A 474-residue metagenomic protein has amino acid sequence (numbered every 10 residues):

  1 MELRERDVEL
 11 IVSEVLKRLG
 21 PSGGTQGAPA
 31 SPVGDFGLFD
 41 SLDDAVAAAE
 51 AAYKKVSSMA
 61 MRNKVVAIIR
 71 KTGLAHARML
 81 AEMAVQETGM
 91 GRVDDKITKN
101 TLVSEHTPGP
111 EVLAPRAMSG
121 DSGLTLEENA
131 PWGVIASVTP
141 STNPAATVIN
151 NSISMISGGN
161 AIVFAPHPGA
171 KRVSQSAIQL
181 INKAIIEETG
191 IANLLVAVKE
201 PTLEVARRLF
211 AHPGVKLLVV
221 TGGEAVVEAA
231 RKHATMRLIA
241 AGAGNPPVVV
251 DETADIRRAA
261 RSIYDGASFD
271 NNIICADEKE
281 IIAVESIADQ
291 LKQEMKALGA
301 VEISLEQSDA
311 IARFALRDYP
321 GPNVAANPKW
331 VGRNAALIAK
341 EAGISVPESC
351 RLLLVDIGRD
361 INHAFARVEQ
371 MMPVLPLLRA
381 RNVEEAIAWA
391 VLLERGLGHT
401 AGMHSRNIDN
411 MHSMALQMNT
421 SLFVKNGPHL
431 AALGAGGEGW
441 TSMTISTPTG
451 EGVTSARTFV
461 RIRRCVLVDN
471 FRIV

Functional and structural regions predicted by a protein language model:
M1-L126, S154, A297: N-terminal Rossmann-like NAD(P)+-binding subdomain of aldehyde/semialdehyde dehydrogenases
E2-P32, A117, G123-V134, A335 (+2 more regions): Terminal low-complexity tails and localization/encapsulation signals of metabolic enzymes
L16-G23, V46-S57, I69-A77, A81-A84 (+13 more regions): Structural signal for hydrophobic packing residues in well-ordered secondary-structure cores of soluble enzyme domains
F36, I149-N150, E228-L354, G358-I361: ALDH superfamily catalytic-core signature
M59-K64, I191-L195, N271-C275, V301-I311 (+4 more regions): Flexible, glycine/charged-enriched surface loops at secondary-structure junctions
P115-R258: Rossmann-like NAD(P) dinucleotide-binding subdomain of oxidoreductase/dehydrogenase enzymes
I344-V474: Conserved C-terminal structural/oligomerization subdomain of aldehyde/semialdehyde dehydrogenase
